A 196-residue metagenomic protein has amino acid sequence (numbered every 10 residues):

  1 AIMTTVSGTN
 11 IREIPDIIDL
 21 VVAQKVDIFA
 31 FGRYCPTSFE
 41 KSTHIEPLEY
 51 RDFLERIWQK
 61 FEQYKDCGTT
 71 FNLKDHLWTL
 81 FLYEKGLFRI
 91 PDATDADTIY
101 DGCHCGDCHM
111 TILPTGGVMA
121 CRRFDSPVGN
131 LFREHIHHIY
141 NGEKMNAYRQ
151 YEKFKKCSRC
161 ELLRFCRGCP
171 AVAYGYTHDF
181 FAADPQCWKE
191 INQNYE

Functional and structural regions predicted by a protein language model:
A1-G106, T111-R123, P127: Radical SAM enzyme [4Fe-4S]-AdoMet core and its adjacent flexible, acidic and glycine-rich loops/tails across
V118, R122-E196: Flexible mid-to-C-terminal extensions adjoining Fe-S/redox cofactors in radical SAM and related proteins
